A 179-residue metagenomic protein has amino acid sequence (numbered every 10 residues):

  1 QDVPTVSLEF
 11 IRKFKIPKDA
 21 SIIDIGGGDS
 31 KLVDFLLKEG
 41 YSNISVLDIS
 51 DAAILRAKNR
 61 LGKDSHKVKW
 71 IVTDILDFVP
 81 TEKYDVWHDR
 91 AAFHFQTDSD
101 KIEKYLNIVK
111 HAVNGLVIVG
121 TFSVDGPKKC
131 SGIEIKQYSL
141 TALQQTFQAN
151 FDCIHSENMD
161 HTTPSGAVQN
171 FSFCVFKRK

Functional and structural regions predicted by a protein language model:
Q1-E82, Q96-K179: Class I (Rossmann-like) S-adenosyl-L-methionine-dependent methyltransferase catalytic domain, capturing the SAM-binding
D85: Conserved acidic residues
H88: A conserved beta-strand element that flanks and buttresses the S-adenosyl-L-methionine
A91-F95: Short catalytic micro-motifs in class I SAM-dependent methyltransferases
